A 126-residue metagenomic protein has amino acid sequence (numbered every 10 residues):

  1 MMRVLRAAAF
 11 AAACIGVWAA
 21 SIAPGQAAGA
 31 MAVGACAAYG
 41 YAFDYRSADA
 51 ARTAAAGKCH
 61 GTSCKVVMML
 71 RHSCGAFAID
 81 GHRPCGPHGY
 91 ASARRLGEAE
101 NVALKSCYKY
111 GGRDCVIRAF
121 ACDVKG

Functional and structural regions predicted by a protein language model:
M1-A12, W18: Bacterial N-terminal signal peptides that target proteins for export
S21-G126: Secreted/extracellular ectodomain signature
